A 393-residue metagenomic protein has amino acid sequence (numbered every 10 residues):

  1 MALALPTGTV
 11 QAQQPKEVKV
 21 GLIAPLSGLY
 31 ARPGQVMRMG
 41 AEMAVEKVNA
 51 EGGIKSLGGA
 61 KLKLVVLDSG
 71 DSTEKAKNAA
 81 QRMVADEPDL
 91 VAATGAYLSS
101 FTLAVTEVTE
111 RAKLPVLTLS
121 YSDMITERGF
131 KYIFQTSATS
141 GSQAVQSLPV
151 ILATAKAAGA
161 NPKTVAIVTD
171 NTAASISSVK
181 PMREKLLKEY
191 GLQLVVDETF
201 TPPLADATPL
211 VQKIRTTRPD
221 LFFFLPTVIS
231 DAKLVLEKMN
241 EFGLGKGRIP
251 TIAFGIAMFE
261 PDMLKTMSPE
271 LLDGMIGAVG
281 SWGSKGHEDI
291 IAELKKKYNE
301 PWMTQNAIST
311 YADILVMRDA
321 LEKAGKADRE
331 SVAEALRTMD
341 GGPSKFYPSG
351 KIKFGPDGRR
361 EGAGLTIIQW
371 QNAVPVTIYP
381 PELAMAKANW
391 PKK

Functional and structural regions predicted by a protein language model:
M1, A12-K393: Extracytosolic ligand-binding ectodomains
L3-L5: Leucine-biased recognition of intrinsically disordered, low-complexity hydrophobic segments
T7-T9: N-terminal signal peptide c-region/cleavage motif recognized by signal peptidases
